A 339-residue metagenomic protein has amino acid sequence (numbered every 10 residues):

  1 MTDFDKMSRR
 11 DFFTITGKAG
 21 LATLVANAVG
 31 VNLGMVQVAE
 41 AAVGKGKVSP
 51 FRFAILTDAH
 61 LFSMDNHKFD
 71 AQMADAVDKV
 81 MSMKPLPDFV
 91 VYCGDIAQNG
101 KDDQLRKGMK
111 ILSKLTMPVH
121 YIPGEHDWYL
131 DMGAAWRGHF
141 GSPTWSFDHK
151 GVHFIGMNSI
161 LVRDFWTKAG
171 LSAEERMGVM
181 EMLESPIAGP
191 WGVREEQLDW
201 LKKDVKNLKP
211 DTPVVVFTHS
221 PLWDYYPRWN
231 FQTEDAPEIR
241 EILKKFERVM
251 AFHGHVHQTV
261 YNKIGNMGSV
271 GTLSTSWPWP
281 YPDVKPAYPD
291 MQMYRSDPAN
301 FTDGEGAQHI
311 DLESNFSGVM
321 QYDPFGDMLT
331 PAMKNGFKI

Functional and structural regions predicted by a protein language model:
M1-D11: N-terminal secretory signal peptides
I15, N32-K107, E196: N-terminal active-site segment of His-dependent metallophosphoesterases
K18, H60, I96-A97, H126-D127 (+4 more regions): Catalytic metal-binding/acid-base residues of hydrolase active sites
K45, D102-P210, D235-M250, N262-G265 (+2 more regions): Extended active-site neighborhood of metal-dependent phosphoesterases/phosphodiesterases
L56-T57, V90-G94, V119-E125, V216-T218 (+2 more regions): Active-site neighborhood of phospho(di)ester-bond hydrolases with catalytic His/Asp-centered motifs
C93, L208-D224: Short acidic, glycine-rich surface-loop motifs adjacent to enzyme active sites
S220-E234: Active-site His/acidic residue clusters
W229-F231, V319-I339: C-terminal/domain-terminus segments
